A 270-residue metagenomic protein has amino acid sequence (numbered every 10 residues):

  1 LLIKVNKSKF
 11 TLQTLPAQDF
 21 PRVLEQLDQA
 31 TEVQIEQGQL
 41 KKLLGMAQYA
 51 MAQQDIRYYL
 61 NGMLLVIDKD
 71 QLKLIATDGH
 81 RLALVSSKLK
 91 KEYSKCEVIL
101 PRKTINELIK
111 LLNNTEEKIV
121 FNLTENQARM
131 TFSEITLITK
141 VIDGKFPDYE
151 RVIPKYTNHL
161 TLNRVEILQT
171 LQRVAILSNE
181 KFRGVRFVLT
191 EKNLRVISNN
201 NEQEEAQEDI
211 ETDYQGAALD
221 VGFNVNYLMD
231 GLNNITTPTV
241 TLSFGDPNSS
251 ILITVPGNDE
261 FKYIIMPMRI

Functional and structural regions predicted by a protein language model:
L1-I270: Structural preference for solvent-exposed beta-strand-turn elements and adjacent flexible terminal/loop segments within
